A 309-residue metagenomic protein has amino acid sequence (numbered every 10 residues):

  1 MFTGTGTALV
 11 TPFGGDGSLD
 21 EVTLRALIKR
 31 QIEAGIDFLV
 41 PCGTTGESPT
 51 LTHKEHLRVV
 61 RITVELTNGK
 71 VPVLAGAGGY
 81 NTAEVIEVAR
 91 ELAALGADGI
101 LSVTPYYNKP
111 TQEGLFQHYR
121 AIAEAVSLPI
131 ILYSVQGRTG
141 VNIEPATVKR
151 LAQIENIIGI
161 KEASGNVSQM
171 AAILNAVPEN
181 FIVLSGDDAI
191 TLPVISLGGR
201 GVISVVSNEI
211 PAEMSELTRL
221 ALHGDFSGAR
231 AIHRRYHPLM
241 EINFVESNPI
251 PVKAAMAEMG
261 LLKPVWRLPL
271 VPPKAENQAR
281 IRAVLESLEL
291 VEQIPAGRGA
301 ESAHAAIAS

Functional and structural regions predicted by a protein language model:
M1-T7, T11-G140, V148: Active-site beta->alpha loop and helix N-cap motifs at the rims of alpha/beta catalytic domains
V60-N68, R90-A93, A123-E124, A152 (+3 more regions): Surface-exposed amphipathic alpha-helices with a cationic face
A77-G78, T104, N108, Y133-G140 (+5 more regions): Glycine- and other small-residue-rich loops at beta-strand/loop junctions that grip anionic moieties
N81-L92, A146, I173, A189-L197: Catalytic cores of alpha/beta
I100, E155-G165, F181-L184: Catalytic beta/alpha-barrel core
N142-G159: Catalytic pocket-lining loop regions of alpha/beta-barrel enzymes, especially the amidohydrolase/enolase/GH5 lineages
V167-V205: Anionic-ligand binding region
A189-S309: Structured C-terminal cap/extension of enzyme domains
